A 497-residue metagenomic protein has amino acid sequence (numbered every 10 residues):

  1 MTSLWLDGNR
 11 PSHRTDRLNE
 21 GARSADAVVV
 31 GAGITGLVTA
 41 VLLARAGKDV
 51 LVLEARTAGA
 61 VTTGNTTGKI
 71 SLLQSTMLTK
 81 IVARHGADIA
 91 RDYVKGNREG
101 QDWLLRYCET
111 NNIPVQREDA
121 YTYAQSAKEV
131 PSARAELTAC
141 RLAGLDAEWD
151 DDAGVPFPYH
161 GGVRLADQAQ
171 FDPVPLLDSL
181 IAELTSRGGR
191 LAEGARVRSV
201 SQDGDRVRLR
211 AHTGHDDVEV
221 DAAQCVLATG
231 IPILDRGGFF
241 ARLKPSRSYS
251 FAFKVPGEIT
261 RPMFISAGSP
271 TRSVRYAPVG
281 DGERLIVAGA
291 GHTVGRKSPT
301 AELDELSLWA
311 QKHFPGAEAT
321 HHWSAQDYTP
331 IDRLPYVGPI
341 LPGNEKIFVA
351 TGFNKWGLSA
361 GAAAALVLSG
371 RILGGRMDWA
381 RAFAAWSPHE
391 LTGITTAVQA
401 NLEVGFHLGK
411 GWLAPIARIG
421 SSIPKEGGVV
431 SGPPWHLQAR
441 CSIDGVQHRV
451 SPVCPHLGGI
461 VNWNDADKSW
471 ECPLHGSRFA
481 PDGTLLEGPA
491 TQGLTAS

Functional and structural regions predicted by a protein language model:
M1-A27, R45, L494-S497: Extreme N-terminal leader/targeting segments of oxidoreductases
A25-V52: N-terminal Rossmann-like FAD-binding beta1-loop-alpha1 element of flavoenzymes
R45-N65: Glycine-rich FAD pyrophosphate-binding loop
I81-E183: Rossmann-like flavin
P131, T138-A139, G162-A223: Helical element adjacent to the flavin cofactor pocket in flavoenzyme catalytic cores
W149, D167, S179, G268-T271 (+3 more regions): C-terminal catalytic lobe of FAD-dependent flavoproteins
V200-A277, H407, S421: Flavin-dependent oxidoreductases
W379-D467, T484-E487, Q492-S497: N-terminal pre-ligand scaffold of iron-sulfur
